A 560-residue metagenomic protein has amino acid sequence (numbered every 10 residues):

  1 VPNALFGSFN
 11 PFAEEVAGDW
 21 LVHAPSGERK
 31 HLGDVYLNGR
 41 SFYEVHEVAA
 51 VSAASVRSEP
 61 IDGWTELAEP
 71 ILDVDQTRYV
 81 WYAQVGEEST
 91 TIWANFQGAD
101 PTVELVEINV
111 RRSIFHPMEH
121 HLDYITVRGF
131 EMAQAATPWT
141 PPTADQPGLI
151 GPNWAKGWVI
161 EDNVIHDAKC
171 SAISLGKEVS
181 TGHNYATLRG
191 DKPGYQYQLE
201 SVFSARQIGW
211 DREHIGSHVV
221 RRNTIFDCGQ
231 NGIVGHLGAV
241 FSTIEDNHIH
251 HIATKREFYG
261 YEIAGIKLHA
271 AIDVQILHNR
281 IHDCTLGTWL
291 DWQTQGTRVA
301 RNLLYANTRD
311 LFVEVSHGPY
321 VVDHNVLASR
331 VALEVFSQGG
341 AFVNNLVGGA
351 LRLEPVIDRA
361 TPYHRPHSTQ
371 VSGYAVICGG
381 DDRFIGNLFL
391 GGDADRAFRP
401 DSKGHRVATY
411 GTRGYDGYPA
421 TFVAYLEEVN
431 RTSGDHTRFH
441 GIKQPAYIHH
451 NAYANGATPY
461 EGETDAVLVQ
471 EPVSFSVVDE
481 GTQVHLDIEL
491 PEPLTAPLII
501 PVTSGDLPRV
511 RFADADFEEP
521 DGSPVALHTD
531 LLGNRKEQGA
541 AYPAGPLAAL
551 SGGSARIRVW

Functional and structural regions predicted by a protein language model:
V1-W154, H166, S174, S180-W210 (+5 more regions): Extracellular polysaccharide-degrading/modifying enzymes targeting complex plant/algal/animal polysaccharides
V22, H269, W289-W292, V315 (+3 more regions): Hydrophobic alpha-helical scaffolding
I114, P147-L149, S171-A172, N231-G232 (+11 more regions): Structural detector of coil-to-beta-strand junctions
D123-A136, K156-C170, G182-A205, D211-N231 (+8 more regions): Right-handed parallel beta-helix
R365-V371: Flexible glycine/proline-enriched surface loops and loop-helix/loop-strand junctions
L550-W560: N-terminal pre-domain segments of enzymes
